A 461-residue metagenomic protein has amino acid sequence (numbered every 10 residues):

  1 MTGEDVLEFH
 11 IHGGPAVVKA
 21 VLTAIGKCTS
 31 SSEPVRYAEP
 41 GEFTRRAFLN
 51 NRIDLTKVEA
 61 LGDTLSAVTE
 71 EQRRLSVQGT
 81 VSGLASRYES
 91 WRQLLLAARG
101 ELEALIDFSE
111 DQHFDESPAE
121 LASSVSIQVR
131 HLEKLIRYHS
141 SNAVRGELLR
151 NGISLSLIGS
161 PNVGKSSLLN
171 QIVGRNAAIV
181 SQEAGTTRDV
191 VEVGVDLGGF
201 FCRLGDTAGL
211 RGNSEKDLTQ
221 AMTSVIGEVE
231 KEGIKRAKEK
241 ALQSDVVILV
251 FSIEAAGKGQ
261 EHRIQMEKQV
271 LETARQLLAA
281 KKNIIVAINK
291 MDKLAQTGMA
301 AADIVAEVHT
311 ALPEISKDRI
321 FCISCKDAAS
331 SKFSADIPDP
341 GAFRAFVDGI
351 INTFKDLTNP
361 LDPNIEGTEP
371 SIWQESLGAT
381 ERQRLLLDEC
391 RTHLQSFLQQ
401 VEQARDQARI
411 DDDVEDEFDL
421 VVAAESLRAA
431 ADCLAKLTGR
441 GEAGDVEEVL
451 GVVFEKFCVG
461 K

Functional and structural regions predicted by a protein language model:
M1-S154, W373-F454, C458-K461: Conserved P-loop NTPase architecture
G13-V17, I53-L55, A67, G185 (+4 more regions): Conserved nucleotide-binding/hydrolysis micro-motifs of P-loop NTPases
L65, H113, E215-I226, L278-A280 (+5 more regions): Mature, matrix/stroma-exposed regions of nuclear-encoded mitochondrial and chloroplast proteins
E101-A241, E448, K456: Conserved G1/Walker A P-loop phosphate-binding module
H131, N283-I285, D292-E375: Canonical P-loop GTPase G-domain recognition
F200, G227, K231-R319: Conserved C-terminal guanine-recognition region of P-loop GTPase G domains, centered on the G4
K216-V225, K258-Q265, E272, A306 (+3 more regions): Intrinsically disordered, low-complexity domain-flanking/linker segments in eukaryotic proteins, enriched
E230-G233, D339, A423: Short, conserved glycine- and acidic-residue-centered signature motifs in active-site or ligand-binding loops
